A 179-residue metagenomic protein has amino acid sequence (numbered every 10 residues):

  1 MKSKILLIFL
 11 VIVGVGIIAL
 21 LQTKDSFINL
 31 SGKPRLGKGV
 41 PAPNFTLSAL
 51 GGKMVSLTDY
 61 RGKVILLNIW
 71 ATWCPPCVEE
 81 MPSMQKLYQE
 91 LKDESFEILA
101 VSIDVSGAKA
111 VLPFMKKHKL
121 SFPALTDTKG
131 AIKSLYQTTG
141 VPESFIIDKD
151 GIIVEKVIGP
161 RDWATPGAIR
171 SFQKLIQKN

Functional and structural regions predicted by a protein language model:
M1-P41, N179: N-terminal targeting signals for export/organelle localization
I28, I103-V105, K129: Active-site loop/turn elements of alpha/beta-hydrolase fold enzymes, especially the short glycine-/histidine-rich
N44-I65, L91: A short beta-strand-turn-helix
R61, I69-K86: Conserved redox-active cysteine motifs that mediate thiol-disulfide chemistry, especially di-cysteine Cys-X(1-2)-Cys
L99, L112-D150, I158: Short, internal strand/loop/helix patches that form the active-site neighborhood or redox-interaction surface
I146-N179: Thiol-/selenol-based redox modules, centered on thioredoxin-like and closely related oxidoreductase domains
